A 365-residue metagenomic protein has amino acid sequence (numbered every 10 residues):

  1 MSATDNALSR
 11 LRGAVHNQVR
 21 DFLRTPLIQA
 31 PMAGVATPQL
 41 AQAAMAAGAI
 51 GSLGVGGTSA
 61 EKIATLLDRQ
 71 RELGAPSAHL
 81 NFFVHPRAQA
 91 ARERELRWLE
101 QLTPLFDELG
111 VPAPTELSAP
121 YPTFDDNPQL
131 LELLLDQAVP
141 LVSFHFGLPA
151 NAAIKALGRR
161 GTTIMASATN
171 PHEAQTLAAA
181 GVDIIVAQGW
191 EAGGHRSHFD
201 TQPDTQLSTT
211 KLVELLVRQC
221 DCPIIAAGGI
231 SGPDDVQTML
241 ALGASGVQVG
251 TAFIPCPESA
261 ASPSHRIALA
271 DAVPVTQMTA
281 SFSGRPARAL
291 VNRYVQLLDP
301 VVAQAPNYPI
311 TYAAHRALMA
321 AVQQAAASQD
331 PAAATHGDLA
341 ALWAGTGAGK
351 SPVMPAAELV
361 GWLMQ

Functional and structural regions predicted by a protein language model:
S2-Q219: Active-site entrance/lid segments in N-terminal catalytic domains of soluble metabolic enzymes
H195-I225, I230-Q365: Conserved active-site-proximal phosphate/metal-binding subdomains
